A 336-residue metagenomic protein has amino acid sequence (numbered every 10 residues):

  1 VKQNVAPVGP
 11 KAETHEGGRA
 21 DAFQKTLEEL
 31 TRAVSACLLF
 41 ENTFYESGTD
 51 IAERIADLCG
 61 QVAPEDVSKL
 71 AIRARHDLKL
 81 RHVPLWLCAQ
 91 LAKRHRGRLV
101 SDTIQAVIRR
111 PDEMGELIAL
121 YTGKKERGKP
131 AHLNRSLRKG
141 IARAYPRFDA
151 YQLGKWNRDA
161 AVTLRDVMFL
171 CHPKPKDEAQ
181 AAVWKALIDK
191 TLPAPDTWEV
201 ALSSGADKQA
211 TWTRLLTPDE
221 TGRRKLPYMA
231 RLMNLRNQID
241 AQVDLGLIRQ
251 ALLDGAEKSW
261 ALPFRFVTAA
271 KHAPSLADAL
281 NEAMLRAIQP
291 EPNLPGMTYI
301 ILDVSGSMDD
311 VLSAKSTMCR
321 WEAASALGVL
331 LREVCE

Functional and structural regions predicted by a protein language model:
V1-T317, E336: Long lumenal/extracellular ectodomains of secretory and single-pass membrane proteins
D303, W321-E336: An active-site-proximal "capping" alpha-helix that borders the catalytic cofactor pocket
